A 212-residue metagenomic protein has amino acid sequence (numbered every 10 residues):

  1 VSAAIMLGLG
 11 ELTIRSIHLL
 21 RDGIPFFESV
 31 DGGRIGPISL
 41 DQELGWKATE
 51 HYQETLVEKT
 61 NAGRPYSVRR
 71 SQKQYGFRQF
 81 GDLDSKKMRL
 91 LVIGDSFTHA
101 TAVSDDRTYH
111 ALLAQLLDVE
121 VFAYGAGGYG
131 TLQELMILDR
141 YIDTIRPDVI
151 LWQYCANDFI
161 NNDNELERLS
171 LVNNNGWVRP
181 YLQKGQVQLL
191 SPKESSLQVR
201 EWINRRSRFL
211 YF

Functional and structural regions predicted by a protein language model:
V1-L12: Hydrophobic membrane-insertion alpha-helices, especially the h-region of bacterial N-terminal signal peptides
L12-L20: Membrane-spanning helices that line or support transport/gating and their immediate boundary helices in channels
L19-E50, L132-F212: Interaction-surface signature
L20-V119: Membrane/wall-proximal cationic-aromatic binding patches
R89-V92, E120-Y124, I150-Q153: Structural recognition of the beta-strand scaffold that forms the well-ordered cores of secreted hydrolase catalytic
F97, G127, C155-A156: Catalytic metal-binding/acid-base residues of hydrolase active sites
A114-L135, R140-D143: A conserved hydrophobic secondary-structure block that centers on an alpha-helix together with its immediately flanking
